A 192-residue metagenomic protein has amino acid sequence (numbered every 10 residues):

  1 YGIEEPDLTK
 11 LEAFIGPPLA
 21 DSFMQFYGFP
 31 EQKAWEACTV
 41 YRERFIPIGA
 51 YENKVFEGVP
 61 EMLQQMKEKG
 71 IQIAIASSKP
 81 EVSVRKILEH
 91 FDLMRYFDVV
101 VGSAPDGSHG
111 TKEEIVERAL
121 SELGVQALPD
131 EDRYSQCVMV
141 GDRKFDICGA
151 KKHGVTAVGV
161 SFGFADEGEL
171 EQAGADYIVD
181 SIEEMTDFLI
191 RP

Functional and structural regions predicted by a protein language model:
Y1-A13, Y27: Active-site neighborhood of HAD-like aspartate-dependent phosphohydrolases
E4, P30, L93-D98, Q126 (+1 more regions): Conserved H-loop
P18-E31, I87, I115, A119-L123: Helix-loop "lid/cap" segments that line or gate small-molecule binding pockets
M24-E61, L128-D130: Metal-dependent phosphoesterase signature
T39, M94-H109: A short, structured active-site edge motif that brings together acidic residues
P47-I75, E81-R85, E89, E113: Short, acidic loop-to-helix structural element flanking the phosphoryl-transfer center in phosphate-processing enzymes
K112-I147: Conserved Lys-Pro-Asp/Glu-containing loop-to-beta segment of HAD-superfamily phosphomonoesterases, centered on
M139-V179: Acidic, Mg2+-coordinating phosphoryl-transfer loop and its flanking beta/alpha structural elements, shared across
